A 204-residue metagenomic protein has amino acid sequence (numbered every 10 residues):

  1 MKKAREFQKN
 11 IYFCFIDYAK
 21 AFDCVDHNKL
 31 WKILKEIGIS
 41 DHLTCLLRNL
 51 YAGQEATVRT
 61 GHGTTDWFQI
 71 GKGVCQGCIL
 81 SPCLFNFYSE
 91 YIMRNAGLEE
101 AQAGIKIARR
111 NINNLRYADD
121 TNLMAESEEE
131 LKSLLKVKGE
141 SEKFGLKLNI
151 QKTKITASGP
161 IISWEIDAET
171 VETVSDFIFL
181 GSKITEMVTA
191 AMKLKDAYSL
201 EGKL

Functional and structural regions predicted by a protein language model:
M1-L204: Nucleotidyl polymerases of mobile genetic elements and RNA viruses
